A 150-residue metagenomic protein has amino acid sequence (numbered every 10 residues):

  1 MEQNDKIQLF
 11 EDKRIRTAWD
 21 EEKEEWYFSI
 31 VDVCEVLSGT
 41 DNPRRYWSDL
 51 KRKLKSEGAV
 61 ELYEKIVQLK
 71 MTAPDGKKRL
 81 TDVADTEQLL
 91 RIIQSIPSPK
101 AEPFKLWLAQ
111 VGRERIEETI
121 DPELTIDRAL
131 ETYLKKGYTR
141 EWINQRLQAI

Functional and structural regions predicted by a protein language model:
M1-I150: An anion-engaging/catalytic patch
